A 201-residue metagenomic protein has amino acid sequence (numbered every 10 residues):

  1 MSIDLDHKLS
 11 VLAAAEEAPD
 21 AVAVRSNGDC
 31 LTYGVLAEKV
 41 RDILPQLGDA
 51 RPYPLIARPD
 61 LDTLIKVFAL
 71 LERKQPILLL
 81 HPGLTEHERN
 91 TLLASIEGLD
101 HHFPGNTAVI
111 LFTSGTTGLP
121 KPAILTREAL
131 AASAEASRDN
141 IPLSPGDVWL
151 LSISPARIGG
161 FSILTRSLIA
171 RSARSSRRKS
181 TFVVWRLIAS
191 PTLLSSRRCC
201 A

Functional and structural regions predicted by a protein language model:
S2, D20-G48, E86-L93, H101 (+1 more regions): Conserved AMP-binding/adenylate-forming core of the ANL superfamily
S2, K39, A57-R58, L78-L92 (+2 more regions): ATP-dependent adenylate-forming carboxylate-activation enzymes
S2-L9, P19-D20, G98-F112, L119 (+1 more regions): Conserved pre-ATP/AMP-binding loop-to-beta segment of ANL
D4, D29, L44-G83, L151-I153: Conserved AMP-binding/adenylate-forming
V11-A13, L61-L79, S137-R138, I158-A170: Hydrophobic alpha-helical segments in the ANL/AMP-binding
A14, Y33-L36, Y53, L70 (+3 more regions): Adenylate-forming
T32, A108-E135, P142: Conserved AMP-binding A3 loop
A132-V148, P155-S195: Conserved AMP-binding/adenylation subdomain of ANL enzymes
